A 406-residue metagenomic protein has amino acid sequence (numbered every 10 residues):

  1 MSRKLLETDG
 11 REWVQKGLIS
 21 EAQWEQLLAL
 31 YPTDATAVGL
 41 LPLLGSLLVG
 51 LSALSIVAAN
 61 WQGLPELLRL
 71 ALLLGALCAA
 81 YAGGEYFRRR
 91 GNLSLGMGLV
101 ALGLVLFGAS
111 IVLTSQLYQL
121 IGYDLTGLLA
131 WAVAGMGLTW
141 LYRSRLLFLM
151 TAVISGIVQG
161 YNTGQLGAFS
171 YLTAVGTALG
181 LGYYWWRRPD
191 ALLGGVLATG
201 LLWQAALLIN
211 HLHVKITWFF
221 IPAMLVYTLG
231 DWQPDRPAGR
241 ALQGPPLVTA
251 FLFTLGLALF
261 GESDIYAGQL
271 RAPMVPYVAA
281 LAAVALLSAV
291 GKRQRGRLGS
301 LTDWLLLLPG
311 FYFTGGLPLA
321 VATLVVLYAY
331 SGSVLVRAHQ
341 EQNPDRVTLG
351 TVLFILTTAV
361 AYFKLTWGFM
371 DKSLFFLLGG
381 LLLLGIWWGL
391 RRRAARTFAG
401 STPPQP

Functional and structural regions predicted by a protein language model:
M1-P406: Alpha-helical multi-pass membrane segments and their bilayer interfacial helix-loop junctions
